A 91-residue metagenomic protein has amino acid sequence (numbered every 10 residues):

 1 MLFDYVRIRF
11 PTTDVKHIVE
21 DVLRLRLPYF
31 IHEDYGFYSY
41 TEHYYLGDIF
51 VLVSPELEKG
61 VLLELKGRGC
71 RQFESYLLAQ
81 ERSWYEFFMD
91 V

Functional and structural regions predicted by a protein language model:
M1-V91: Structured, helix-rich domain cores that form ligand/interaction pockets
